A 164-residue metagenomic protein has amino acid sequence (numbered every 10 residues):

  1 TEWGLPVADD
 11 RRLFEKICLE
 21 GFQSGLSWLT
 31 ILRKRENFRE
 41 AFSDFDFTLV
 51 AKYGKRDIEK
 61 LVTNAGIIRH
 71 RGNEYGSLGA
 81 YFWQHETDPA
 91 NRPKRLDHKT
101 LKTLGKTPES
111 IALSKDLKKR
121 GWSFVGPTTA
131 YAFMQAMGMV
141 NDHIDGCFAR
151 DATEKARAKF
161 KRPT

Functional and structural regions predicted by a protein language model:
T1-T164: HhH-family (HhH-GPD) DNA N-glycosylase catalytic core used in base-excision repair
